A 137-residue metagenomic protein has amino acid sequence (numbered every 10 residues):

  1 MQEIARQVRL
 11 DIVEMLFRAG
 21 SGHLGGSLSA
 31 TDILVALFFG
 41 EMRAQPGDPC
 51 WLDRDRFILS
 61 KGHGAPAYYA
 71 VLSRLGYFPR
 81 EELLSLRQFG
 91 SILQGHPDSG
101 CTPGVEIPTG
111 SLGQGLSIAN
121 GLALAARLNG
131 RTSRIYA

Functional and structural regions predicted by a protein language model:
A5-S21: N-terminal capping segment at the start of a domain
I12-M15, S27-A137: Cofactor-binding active-site loop characterized by glycine-rich and histidine/acidic residues
L24: Histidine-centered catalytic micro-motifs
